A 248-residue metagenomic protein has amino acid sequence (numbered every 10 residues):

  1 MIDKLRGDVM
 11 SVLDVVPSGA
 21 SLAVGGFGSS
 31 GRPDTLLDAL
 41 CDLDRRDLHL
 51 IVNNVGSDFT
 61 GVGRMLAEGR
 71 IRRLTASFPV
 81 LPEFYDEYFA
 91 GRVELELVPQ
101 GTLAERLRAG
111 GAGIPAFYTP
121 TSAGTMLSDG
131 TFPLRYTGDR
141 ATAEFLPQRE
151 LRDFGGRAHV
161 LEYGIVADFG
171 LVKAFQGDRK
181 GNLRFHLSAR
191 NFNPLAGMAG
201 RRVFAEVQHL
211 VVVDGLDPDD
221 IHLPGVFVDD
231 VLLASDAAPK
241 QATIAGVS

Functional and structural regions predicted by a protein language model:
M1-S248: Conserved alpha/beta enzyme-core scaffold
